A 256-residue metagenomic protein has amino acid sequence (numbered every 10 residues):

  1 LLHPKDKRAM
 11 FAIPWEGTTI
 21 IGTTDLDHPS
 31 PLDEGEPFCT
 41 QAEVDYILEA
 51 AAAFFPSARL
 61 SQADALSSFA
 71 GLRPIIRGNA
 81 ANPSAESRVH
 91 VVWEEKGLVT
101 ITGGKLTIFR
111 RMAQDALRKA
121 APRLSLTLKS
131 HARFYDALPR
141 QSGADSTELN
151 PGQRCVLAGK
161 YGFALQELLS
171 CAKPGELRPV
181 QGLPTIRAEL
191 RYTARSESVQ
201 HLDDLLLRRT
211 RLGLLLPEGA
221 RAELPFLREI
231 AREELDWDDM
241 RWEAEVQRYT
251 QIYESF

Functional and structural regions predicted by a protein language model:
L1-W237: C-terminal catalytic lobe of FAD-dependent flavoproteins
E218-A222, E234-F256: C-terminal amphipathic alpha-helical interaction region
